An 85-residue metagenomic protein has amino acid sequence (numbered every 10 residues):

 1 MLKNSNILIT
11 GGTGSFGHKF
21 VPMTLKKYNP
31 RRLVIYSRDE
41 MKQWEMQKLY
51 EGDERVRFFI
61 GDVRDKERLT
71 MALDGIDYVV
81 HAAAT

Functional and structural regions predicted by a protein language model:
K3-N6, P30, I76: Phosphate-coordination loops involved in phosphoryl transfer and adenosine-cofactor binding
S5-K27: N-terminal Rossmann NAD(P)H-binding glycine-rich loop of SDR-like oxidoreductase domains
L8, V34, F59: Conserved Rossmann-like nucleotide-binding pocket used by diverse enzymes that bind dinucleotide cofactors
L25-K42: Conserved glycine-rich Rossmann-like NAD(P)H-binding loop of the short-chain dehydrogenase/reductase
K48-G52, R57-Y78: Conserved Rossmann-fold cofactor-binding substructure of NAD(P)-dependent oxidoreductases
A83-T85: Conserved NAD(P)H cofactor-binding loop of Rossmann-fold oxidoreductase domains
